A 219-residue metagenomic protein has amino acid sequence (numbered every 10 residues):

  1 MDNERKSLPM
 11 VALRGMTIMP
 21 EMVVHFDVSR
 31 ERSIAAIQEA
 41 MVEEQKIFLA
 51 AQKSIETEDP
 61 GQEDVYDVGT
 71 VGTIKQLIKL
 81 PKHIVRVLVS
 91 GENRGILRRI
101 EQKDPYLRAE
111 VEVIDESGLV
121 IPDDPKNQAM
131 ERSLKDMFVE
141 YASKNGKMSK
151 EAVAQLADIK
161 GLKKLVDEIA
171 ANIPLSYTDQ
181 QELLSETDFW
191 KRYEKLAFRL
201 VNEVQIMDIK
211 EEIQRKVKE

Functional and structural regions predicted by a protein language model:
M1-E219: N-terminal low-complexity, acidic/polar interaction/targeting segments
